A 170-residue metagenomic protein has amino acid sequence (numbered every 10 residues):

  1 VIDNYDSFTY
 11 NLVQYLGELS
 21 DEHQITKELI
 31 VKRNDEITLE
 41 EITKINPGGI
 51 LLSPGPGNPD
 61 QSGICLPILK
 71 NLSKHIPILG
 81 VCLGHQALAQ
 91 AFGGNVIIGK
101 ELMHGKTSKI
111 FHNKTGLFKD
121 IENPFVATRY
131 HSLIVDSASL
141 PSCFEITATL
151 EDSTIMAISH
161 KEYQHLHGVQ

Functional and structural regions predicted by a protein language model:
V1-L16: N-terminal beta1-alpha1 ligand-phosphate binding loop
F8, G57-N58, D136: Glycine-rich nucleotide phosphate-binding loop and flanking beta-alpha elements of Rossmann-like dinucleotide-binding
Y15-K27: A short, Lys/Arg-enriched amphipathic alpha-helix followed by its capping loop at the start of a domain
G17, K44-D120, V126: Cysteine-nucleophile active-site neighborhood
I25-I37: A short beta-strand-loop structural module common to alpha/beta enzyme folds
E28-V31, V96, I146: Generic structural signal for residues in well-ordered beta-strands
G116-Y163: Catalytic beta-strand/loop cores that center a nucleophilic Ser/Cys/Thr and support acyl-enzyme chemistry
A127, H167-Q170: Active-site-proximal beta-strand elements of phosphoester/diester hydrolases
